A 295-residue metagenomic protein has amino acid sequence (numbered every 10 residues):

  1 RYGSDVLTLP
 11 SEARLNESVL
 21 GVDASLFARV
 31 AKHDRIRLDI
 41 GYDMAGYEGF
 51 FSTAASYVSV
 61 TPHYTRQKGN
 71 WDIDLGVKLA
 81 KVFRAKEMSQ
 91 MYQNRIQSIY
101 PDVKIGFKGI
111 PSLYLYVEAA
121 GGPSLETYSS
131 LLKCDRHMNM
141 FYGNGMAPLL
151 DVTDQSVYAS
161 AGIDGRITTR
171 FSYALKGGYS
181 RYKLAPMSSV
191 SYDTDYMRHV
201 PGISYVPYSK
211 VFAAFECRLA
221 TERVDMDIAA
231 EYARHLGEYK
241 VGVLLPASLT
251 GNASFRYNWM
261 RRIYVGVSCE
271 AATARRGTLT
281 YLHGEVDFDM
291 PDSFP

Functional and structural regions predicted by a protein language model:
R1-G21, A45-F50, M138: Flexible loop and strand-edge segments within Gram-negative outer membrane beta-barrel domains
R1-S4, L20-I36: Transmembrane beta-barrel wall of Gram-negative outer-membrane proteins
S4-V6, L26-V30, K68, F107-G109 (+1 more regions): Beta-strand elements of well-folded, non-transmembrane domains
N16, A54-A55, R95: Low-complexity, polar/charged sequence tracts that form flexible coils or short amphipathic helices and often embed
L20-V22, S56, I99: Generic hydrophobic, aliphatic-rich segments that mediate packing or membrane embedding
V22-D23, S59-V60, F212-A214: Short structured motifs
D34-A45, F50-E87, R223-A229: Surface-exposed extracellular loop regions of Gram-negative outer-membrane beta-barrel proteins
D72, K78, R84-P295: Exposed, low-structure sequence patches enriched in small/polar residues
